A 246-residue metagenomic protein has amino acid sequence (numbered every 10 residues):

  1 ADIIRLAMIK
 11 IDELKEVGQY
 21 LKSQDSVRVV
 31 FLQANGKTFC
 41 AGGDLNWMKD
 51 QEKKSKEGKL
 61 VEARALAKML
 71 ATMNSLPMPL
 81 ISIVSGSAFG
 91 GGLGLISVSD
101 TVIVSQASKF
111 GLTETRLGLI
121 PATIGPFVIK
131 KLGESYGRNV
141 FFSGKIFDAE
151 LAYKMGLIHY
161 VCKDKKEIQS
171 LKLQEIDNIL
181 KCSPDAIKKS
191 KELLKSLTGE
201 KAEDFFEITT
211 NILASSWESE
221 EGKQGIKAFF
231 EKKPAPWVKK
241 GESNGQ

Functional and structural regions predicted by a protein language model:
A1-K15, K172, S243: Short, compositionally biased segments
I3, G36-A41, A88-G90, G111 (+1 more regions): Short, active-site-adjacent cap segments at secondary-structure transitions
I9-K53, A71-I83, T101, S105-K109 (+1 more regions): A structural preference for short, pocket-lining loop segments at secondary-structure junctions
I11, L45, A63-L66, G125 (+5 more regions): A general structural signal for well-ordered alpha-helical segments in protein cores
D25, G144-E150, K166-S170, Q174-Q246: C-terminal alpha-helix plus adjacent terminal tail
D50-R64: A short acidic, glycine-rich active-site loop that binds or catalyzes chemistry on phosphate/adenosine moieties
A71-D185, S219, K227: Crotonase-fold acyl-CoA enzyme core
